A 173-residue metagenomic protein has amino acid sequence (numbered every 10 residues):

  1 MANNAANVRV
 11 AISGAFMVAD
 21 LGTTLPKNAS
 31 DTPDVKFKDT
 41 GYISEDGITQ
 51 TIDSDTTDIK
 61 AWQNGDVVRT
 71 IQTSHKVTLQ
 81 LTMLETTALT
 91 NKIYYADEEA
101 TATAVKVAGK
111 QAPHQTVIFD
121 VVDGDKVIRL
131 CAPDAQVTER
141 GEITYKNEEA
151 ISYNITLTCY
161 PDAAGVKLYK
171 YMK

Functional and structural regions predicted by a protein language model:
M1-A5, D34-K38, T103-V107, T116-F119: Intrinsically disordered, low-complexity boundary segments flanking structured domains
A2-A88, D134-S152: Solvent-exposed edge beta-strands and adjacent loop segments that serve as assembly or binding interfaces
K27, K36-K38, K60, K76 (+6 more regions): Context-gated lysine
T78-T82, T116-I118, N154-T158: Beta-strand secondary-structure signal
M83-E85, V121-D123, C159-P161: Short, structured patches in soluble enzyme cores that scaffold and shape functional sites
L84-K106: Charged, amphipathic alpha-helical segments
A104-I143: Acidic-leaning, charged glycine-interspersed low-complexity segments
V127-K173: Mixed-charge, glycine-accented linear interaction segment located at domain edges/termini
